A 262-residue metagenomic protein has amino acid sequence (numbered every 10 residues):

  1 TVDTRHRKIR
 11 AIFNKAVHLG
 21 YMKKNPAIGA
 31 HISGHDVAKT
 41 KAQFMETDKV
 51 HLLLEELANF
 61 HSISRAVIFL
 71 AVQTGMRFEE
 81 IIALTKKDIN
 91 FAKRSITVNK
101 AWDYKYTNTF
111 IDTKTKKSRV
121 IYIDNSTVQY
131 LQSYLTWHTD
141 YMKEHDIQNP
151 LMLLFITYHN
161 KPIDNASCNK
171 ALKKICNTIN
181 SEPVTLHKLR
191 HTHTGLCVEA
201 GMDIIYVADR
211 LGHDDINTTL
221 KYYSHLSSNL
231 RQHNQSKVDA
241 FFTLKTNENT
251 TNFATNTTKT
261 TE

Functional and structural regions predicted by a protein language model:
T1-N14, H18-Y21, S62, K161-S167 (+1 more regions): N-terminal core-binding DNA-recognition domain of tyrosine site-specific recombinases/integrases
R7-R10, H51, Q129, N169-K170 (+1 more regions): Surface-exposed alpha-helical interface segments used for non-catalytic interactions
H18, F69, Q73-E80, A166-S167 (+3 more regions): C-terminal catalytic core of tyrosine-transesterase DNA break-rejoin enzymes
H18, M22-L84, A92, S118 (+2 more regions): Basic, Lys/Arg- and aromatic-enriched nucleic-acid-binding interface segment
D36, F44, W102, L211-S236: Catalytic-site neighborhood detector that most strongly recognizes the C-terminal catalytic loop/helix of tyrosine
K41, L57-N59, T109-S118, F155-D164 (+2 more regions): Short, contiguous acidic/charged loop-to-helix segments that flank catalytic cores in large enzymes
E46, D124-S181: Active-site/catalytic core of tyrosine-dependent DNA strand-transfer enzymes
K93, Y106, I111-S118, N125-T127 (+4 more regions): C-terminal secondary-structure termini that scaffold catalytic or DNA-interacting sites
